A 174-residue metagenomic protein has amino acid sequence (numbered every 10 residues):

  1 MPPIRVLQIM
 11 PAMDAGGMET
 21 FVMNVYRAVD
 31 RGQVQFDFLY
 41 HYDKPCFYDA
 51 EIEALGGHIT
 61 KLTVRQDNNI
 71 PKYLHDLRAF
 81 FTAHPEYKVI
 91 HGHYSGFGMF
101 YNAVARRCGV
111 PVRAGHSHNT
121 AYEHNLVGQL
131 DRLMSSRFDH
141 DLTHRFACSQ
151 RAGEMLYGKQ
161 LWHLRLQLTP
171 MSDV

Functional and structural regions predicted by a protein language model:
M1-V174: Membrane-interface segments of envelope glycosyltransferases acting on lipid-linked substrates or membrane lipids
